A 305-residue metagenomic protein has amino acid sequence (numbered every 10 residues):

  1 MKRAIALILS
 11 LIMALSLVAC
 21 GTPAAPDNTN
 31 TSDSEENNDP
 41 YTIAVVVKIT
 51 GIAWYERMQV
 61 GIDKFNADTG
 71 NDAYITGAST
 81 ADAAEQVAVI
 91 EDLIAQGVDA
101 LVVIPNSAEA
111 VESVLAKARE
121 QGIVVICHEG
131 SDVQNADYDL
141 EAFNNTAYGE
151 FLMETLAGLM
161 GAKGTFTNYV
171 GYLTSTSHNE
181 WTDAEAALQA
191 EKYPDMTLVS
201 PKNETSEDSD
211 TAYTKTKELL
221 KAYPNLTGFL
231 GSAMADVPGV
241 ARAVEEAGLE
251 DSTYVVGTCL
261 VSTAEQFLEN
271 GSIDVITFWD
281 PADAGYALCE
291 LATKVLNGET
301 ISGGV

Functional and structural regions predicted by a protein language model:
M1-L11: Positively charged n-region of N-terminal signal peptides that target proteins for export
C20-V305: A residue-level marker of the well-folded mature domains of exported/periplasmic proteins
